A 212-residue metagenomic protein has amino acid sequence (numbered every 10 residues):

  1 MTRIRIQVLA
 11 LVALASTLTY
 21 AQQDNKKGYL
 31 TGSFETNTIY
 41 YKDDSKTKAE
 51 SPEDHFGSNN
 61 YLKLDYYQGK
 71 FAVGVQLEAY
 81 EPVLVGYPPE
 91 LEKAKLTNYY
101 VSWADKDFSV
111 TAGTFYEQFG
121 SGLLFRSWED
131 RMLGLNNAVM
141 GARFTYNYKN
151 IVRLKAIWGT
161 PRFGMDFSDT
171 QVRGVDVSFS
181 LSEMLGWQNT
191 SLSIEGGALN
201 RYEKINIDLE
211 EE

Functional and structural regions predicted by a protein language model:
M1-L30: Bacterial Sec-dependent N-terminal signal peptides
Q23-G57, Y66-Y67, A72-V73, L77 (+3 more regions): Signature for the C-terminal beta-barrel architecture of outer-membrane proteins
G57-Y61, A94-T97: Non-membrane alpha-helical segments in proteins
Y80, G86, A94, N98 (+2 more regions): Acidic, small-polar-rich N-terminal luminal/periplasmic segments of exported/outer-membrane proteins
Y100-S102: N-terminal accessory beta-strand-rich subdomains and adjacent acidic, glycine-rich linkers that precede catalytic cores
